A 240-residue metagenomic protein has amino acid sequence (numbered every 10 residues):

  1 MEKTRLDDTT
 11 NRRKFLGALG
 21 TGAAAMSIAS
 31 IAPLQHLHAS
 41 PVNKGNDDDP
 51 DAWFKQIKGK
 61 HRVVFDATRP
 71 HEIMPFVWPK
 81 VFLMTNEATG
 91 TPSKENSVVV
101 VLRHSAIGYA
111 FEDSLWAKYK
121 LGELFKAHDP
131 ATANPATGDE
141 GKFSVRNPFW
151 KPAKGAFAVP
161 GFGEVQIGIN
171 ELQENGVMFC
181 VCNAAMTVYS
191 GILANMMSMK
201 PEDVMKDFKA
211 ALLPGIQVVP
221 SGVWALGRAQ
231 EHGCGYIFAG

Functional and structural regions predicted by a protein language model:
M1-T10: N-terminal secretory signal peptides
T10-P33: N-terminal export leaders
S30-H61: C-terminal segment of N-terminal export signals and the immediately downstream linker at the start of the mature
P70-E72, H104-Y109, F179, A184-Y189 (+1 more regions): Solvent-exposed loop/turn segments at secondary-structure junctions within structured extracellular/periplasmic domains
M74-T91: Histidine-anchored nucleotide/phosphate-binding helix
S93-L115: Acidic helix-start/capping segments at beta-turn-to-alpha-helix junctions
K120-P148: A glycine-rich helix N-cap at a beta->alpha junction
V181, L193-G240: Glycine-rich, aromatic-bearing surface loops/beta-hairpins
